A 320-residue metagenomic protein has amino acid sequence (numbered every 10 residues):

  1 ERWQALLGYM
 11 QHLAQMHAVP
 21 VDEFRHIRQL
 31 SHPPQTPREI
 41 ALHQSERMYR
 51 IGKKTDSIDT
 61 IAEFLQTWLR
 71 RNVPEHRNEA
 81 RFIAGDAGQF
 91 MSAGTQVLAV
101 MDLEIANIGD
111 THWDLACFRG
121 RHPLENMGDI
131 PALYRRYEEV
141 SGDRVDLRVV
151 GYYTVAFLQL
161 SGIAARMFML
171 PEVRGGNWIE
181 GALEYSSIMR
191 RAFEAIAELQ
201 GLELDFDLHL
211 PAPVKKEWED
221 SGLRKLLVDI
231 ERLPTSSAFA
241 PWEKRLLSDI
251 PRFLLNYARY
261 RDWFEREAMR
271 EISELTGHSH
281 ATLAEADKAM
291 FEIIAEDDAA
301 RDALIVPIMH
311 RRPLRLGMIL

Functional and structural regions predicted by a protein language model:
E1-L42, E46-T60: ATP-binding pocket architecture of kinase catalytic cores
W3, L124, V149, Y153 (+2 more regions): Short, solvent-exposed segments of well-ordered alpha helices
L13, H17-F24, V73, H122 (+2 more regions): A general structural signal marking secondary-structure boundaries and capping sites
M16, E63-L115: Active-site acidic catalytic loop and adjacent metal/ATP-binding pocket of ATP-dependent phosphoryl transfer enzymes
H112-V145, V155-N177, E184-G201: Active-site activation/catalytic loop segments of kinase-like enzymes and analogous catalytic loops in related
D143-G151, H280-L283: Short, surface-exposed acidic
E198-L226: Charged, amphipathic alpha-helical linkers/stalks
E217-D249, L254-L320: C-terminal amphipathic alpha-helical interaction region
